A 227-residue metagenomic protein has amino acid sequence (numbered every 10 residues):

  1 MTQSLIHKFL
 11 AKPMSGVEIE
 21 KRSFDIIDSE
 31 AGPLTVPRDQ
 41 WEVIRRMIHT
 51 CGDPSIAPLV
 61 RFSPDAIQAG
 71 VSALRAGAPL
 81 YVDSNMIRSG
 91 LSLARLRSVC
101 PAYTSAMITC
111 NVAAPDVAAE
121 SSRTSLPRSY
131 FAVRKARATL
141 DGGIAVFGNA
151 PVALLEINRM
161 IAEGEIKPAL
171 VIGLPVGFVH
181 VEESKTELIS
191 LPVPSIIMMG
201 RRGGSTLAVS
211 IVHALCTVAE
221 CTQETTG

Functional and structural regions predicted by a protein language model:
M1-R38: Charged, compositionally biased N-terminal leader segments and the immediate start of the first structured element
I26-L34, T50-P54, A73-G77, A94 (+5 more regions): Change "in soluble alpha/beta enzymes" to "in soluble alpha/beta proteins
T35-H49: N-terminal glycine-rich anion-binding loops that anchor highly charged ligand groups
P58-R75: A short, well-structured juxtamembrane/interface segment
L96-L140: Long, charge-dense
E120, L126-S184: Long, charge-patterned amphipathic alpha-helical coiled-coil/hairpin "stalk" segments used as oligomerization
A169, V179-G227: C-terminal functional extensions of proteins
